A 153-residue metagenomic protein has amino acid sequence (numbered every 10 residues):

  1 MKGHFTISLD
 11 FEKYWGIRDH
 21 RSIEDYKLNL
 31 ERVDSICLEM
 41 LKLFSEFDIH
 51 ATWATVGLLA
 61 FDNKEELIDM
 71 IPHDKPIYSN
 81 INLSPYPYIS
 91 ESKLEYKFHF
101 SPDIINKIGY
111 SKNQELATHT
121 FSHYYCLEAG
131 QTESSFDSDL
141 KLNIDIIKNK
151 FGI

Functional and structural regions predicted by a protein language model:
M1-I153: Catalytic alpha-helical scaffold of carbohydrate-active enzymes acting on polysaccharides/glycoconjugates
